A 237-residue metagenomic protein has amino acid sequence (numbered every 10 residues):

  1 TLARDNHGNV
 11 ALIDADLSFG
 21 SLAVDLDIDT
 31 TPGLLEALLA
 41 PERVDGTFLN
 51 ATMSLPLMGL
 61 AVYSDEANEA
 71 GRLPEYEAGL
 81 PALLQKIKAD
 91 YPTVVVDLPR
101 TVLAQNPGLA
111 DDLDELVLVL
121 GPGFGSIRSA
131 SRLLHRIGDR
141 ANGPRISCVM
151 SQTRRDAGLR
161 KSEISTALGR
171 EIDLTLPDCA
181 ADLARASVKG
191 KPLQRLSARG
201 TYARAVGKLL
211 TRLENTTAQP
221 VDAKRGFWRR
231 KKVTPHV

Functional and structural regions predicted by a protein language model:
D5-V62: Phosphate-binding loop that captures ATP/GTP phosphates
R43-L98, P107: Cytosolic-facing regulatory segments adjacent to core modules
K86-D90, V102-F124: Inter-motif core of Ras-like GTPase G domains
T93, E115, R170-L174: Well-ordered beta-strand positions
G121-G123, I146-A157, T175-D182: G-domain G4 guanine-recognition motif of GTPases
S129-I146: Conserved C-terminal guanine-recognition region of P-loop GTPase G domains, centered on the G4
Q152, S165-Q194, V206: Beta-strand-loop-alpha "switch" segments that mediate conformational coupling across diverse proteins
G190-V237: NTP-binding/hydrolysis catalytic cores, primarily Walker-type P-loop NTPases
